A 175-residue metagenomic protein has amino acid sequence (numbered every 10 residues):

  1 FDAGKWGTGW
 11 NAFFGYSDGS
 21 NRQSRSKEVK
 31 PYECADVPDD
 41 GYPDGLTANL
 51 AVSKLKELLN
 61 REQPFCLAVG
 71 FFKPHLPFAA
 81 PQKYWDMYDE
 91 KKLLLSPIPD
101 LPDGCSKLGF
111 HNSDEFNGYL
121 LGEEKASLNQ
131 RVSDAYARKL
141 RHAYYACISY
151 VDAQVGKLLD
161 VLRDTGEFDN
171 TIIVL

Functional and structural regions predicted by a protein language model:
D2-N49, K54-Q63, A68-L175: Active-site-proximal cap/lid insertion segments
